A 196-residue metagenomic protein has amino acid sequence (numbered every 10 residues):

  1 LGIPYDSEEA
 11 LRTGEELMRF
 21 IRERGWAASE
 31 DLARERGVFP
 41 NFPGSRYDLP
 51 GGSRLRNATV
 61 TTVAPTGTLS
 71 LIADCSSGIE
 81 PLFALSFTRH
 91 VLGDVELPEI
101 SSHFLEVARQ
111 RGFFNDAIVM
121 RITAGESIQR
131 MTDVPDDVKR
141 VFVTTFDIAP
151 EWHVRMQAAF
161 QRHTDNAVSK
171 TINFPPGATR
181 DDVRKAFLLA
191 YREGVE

Functional and structural regions predicted by a protein language model:
L1-G2, N166: Active-site-adjacent bridging/hinge elements
G2-T66, D136-K139: Internal maturation/activation junctions in enzymes
R34, V38, G51-S53, T61-E196: Catalytic alpha/beta core of large soluble enzyme barrels
